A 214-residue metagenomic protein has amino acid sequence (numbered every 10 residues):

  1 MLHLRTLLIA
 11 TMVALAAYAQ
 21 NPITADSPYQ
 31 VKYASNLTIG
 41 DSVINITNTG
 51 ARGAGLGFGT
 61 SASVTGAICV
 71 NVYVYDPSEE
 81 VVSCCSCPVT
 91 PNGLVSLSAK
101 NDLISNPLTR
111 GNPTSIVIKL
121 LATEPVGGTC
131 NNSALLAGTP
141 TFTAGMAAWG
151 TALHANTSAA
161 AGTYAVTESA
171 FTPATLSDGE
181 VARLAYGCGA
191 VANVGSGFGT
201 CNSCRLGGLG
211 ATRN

Functional and structural regions predicted by a protein language model:
M1-N21: Sec-dependent, cleavable N-terminal signal peptides
Y18-N214: Gly/Pro-rich, tryptophan- and cysteine-flecked surface segments typical of secreted/extracellular proteins
